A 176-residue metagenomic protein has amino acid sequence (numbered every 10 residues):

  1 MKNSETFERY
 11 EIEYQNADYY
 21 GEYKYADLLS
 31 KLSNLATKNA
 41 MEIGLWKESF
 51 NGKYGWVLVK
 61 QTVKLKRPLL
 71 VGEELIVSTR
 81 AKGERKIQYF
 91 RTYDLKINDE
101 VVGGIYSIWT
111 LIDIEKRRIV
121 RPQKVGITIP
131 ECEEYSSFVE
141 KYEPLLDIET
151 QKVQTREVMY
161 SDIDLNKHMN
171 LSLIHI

Functional and structural regions predicted by a protein language model:
M1-E74: Hydrophobic, proline/glycine-rich low-complexity stretches
K2-E8, K60-I148: HotDog/MaoC-like acyl-thioester-processing domains
Y19-Y23, K116, R121, D164: Flexible lysine-rich "adenylation lid" loop at the C-terminal edge of ANL adenylation domains
I148-T150, D162, L171: Eukaryotic intrinsically disordered, low-complexity regulatory regions
Q154, M159-I163: Surface-exposed interaction/gating patches
H175-I176: Conserved small/polar residues in nucleotide/adenosyl-binding loops
